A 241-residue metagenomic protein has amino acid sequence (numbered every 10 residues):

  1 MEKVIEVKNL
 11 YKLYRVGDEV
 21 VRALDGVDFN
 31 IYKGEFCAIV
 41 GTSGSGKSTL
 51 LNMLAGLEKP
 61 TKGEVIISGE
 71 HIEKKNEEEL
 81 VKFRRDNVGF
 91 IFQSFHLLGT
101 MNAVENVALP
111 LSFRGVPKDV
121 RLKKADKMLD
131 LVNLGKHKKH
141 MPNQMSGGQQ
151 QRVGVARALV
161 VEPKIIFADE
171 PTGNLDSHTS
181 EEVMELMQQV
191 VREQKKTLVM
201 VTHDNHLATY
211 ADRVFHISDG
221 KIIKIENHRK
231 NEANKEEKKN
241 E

Functional and structural regions predicted by a protein language model:
M1-L13, K224-E241: ABC-family P-loop ATPase nucleotide-binding domain
E2-Y210, V214-I217: ABC family nucleotide-binding domain
M184, L207, I223, N231-E232: Flexible, glycine-rich phosphate/dinucleotide-binding loops and adjacent beta-alpha linkers at cofactor/substrate
V214-N227: H-loop (His-switch) and adjacent beta-strand-loop-beta switch element of ABC-type ATPase nucleotide-binding domains
